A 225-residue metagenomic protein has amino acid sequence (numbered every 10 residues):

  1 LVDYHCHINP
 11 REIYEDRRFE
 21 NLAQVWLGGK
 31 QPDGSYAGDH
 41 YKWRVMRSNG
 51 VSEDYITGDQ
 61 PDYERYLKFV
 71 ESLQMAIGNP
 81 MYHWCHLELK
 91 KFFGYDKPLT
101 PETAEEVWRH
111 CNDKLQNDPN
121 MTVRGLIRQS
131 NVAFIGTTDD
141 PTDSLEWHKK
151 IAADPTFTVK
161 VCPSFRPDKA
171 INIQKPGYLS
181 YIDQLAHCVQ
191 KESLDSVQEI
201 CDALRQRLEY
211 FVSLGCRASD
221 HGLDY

Functional and structural regions predicted by a protein language model:
L1-Y225: Metal-cofactor-binding active-site regions of metalloenzymes
